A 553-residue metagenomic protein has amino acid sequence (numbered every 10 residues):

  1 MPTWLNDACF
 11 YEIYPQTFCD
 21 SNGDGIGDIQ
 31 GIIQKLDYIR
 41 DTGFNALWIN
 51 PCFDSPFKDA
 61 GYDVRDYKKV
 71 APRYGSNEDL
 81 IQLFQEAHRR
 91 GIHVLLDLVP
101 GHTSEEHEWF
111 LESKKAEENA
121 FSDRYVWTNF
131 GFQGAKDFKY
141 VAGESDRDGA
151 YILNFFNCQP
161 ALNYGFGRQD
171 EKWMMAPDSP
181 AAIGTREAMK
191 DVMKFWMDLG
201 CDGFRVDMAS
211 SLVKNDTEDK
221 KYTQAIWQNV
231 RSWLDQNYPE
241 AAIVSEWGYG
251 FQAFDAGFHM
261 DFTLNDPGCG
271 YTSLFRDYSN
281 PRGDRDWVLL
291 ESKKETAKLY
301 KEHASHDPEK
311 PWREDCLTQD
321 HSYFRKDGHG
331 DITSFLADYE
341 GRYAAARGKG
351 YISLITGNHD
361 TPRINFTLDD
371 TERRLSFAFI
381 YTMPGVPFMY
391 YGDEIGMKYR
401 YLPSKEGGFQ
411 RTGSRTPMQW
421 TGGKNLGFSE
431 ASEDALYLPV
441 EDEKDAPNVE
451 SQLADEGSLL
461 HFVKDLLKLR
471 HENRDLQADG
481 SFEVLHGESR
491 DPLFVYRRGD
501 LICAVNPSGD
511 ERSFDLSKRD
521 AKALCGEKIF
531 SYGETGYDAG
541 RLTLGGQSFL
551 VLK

Functional and structural regions predicted by a protein language model:
P2-E187, K194, D198, A209-G257 (+2 more regions): Acidic/aromatic-lined carbohydrate-recognition and catalytic surfaces of CAZymes acting on diverse glycans
L5-N6, G257, G283, L290 (+5 more regions): Loop/helix patches that line or flank the sugar-binding groove of alpha-linked glycan CAZymes
Q16-F18, F53-S55, P100-G101, D202 (+8 more regions): Short, solvent-exposed loop/turn segments at secondary-structure junctions
G43, D63, G200-R205, I355 (+1 more regions): Short loop/turn motifs at secondary-structure junctions
A46, G91-H93, M193, D202-R205 (+8 more regions): Beta-sheet entry/capping signal
G101-H102, F110-N119, G131, D191 (+4 more regions): Active-site-proximal helices and loops of the catalytic beta/alpha 8
E511-Y532: Beta-strand-rich binding/interaction modules
G536-K553: C-terminal beta-strand-rich structural cap/linker in extracellular carbohydrate-active enzymes
